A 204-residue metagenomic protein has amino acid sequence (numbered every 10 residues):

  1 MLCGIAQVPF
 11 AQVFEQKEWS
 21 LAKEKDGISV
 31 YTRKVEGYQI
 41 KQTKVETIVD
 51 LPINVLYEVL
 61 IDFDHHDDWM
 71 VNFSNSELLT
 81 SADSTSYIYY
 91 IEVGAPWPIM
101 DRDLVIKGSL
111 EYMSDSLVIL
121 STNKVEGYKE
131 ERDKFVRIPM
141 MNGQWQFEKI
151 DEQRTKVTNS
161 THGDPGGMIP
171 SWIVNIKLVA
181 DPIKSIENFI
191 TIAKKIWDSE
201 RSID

Functional and structural regions predicted by a protein language model:
M1-Q7: Bacterial N-terminal signal peptides
F10-D204: Eukaryotic helix-grip
